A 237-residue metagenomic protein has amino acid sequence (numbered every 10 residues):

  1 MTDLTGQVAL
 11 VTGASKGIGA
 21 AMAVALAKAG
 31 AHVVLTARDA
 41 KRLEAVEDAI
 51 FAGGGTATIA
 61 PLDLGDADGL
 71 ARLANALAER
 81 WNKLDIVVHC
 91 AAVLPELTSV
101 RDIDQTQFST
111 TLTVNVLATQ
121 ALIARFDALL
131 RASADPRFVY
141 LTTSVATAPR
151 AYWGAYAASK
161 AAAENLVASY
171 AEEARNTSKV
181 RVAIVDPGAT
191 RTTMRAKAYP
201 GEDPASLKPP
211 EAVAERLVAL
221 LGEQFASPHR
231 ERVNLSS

Functional and structural regions predicted by a protein language model:
V8, S15-K16: Conserved glycine-rich cofactor-binding loop
T12, L84-A92, N115, Y140 (+1 more regions): Rossmann-fold scaffold of SDR-type NAD(P)-dependent oxidoreductases
A29-V46: Conserved glycine-rich Rossmann-like NAD(P)H-binding loop of the short-chain dehydrogenase/reductase
A71, A92-S109, Y152: Conserved mid-core segment of classical short-chain dehydrogenase/reductases
N75-E79, V114-A134, E172: Amphipathic alpha-helical dimer-interface segment in Rossmann-like NAD(P)H-dependent oxidoreductases
R101-Q120, V139, A163: Catalytic Tyr-X3-Lys loop
R131, D135-N176, A189: Catalytic loop of short-chain dehydrogenase/reductase
V180, I184-V185, T192, P200-S237: C-terminal helical subdomain
